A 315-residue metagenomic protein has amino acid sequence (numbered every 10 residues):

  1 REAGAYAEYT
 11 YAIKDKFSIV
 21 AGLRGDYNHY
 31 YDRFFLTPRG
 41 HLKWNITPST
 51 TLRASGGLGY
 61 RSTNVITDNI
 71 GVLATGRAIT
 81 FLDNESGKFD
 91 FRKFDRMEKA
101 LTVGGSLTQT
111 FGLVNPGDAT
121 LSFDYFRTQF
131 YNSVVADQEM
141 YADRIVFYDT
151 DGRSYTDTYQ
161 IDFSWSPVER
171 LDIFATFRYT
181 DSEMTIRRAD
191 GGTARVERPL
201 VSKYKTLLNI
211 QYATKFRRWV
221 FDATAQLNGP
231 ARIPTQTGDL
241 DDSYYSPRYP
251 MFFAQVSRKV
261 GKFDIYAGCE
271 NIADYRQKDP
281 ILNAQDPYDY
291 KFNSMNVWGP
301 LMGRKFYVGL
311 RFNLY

Functional and structural regions predicted by a protein language model:
R1-H29, R33-K43, W165, R170-D181: Surface-exposed extracellular loop regions of Gram-negative outer-membrane beta-barrel proteins
A3, L23-H29, G56-S62, G71 (+9 more regions): Transmembrane beta-strands of outer-membrane beta-barrel pores
A5-Y11, G40-W44, G105-Q109, I161-W165 (+5 more regions): Residues on the lipid-exposed face of transmembrane beta-strands in outer-membrane beta-barrel proteins
A12, T120-F130, D149-Q236, R311-N313: Gram-negative outer-membrane beta-barrel transporters
K16-I19, S49-L52, L113-L121, E169-I173 (+2 more regions): Repeated loop/turn-to-beta-strand initiation elements of outer-membrane beta-barrel proteins
Y31-P38, V65-G71, A78-L82, N132-A142 (+4 more regions): Outer-membrane beta-barrel translocator domains and adjoining extracellular loop/strand segments of Gram-negative
N45, R53, D90-D149, Y155: Membrane-embedded beta-barrel scaffold of Gram-negative outer-membrane proteins
L227-P234, S257-Y315: C-terminal beta-signal and adjacent terminal beta-strands/loops of Gram-negative outer-membrane beta-barrel proteins
